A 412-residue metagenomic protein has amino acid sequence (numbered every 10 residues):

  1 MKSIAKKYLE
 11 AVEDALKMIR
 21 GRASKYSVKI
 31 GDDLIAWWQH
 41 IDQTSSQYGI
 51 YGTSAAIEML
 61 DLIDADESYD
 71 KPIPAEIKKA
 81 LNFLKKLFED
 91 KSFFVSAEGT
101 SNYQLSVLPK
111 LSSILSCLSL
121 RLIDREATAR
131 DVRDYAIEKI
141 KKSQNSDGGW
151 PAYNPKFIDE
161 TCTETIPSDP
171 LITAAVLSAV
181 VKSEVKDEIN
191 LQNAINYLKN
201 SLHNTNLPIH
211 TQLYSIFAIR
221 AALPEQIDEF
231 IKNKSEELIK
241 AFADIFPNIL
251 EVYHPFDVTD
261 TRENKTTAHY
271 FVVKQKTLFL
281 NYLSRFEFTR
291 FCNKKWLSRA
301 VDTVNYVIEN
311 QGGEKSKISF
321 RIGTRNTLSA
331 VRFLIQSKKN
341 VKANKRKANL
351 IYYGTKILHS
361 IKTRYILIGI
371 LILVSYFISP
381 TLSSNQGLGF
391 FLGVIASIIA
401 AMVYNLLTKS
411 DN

Functional and structural regions predicted by a protein language model:
M1-I4, A36-K71, F94-V132, A152-I189 (+3 more regions): An alpha-helical repeat/solenoid feature that recognizes helix-turn-helix modules
A5, I245, F291-K294, G354-I357 (+1 more regions): Short, aromatic- and cysteine-enriched interfacial helices/patches that mediate contacts at lipid membranes
A5-L34, A75-F94, D131-N154, V185-L207 (+2 more regions): Long, well-ordered core segments of solenoidal/helical folds
D14, Y51-A55, A75, K79 (+2 more regions): Generic alpha-helix structural propensity
E89-D90, R130, E188, F286 (+4 more regions): Polar helix-capping/helix-linker motif
V341-I368: Cytosolic-side membrane-insertion boundary helix
H359-N412: Hydrophobic, helix-forming membrane-interacting segments
